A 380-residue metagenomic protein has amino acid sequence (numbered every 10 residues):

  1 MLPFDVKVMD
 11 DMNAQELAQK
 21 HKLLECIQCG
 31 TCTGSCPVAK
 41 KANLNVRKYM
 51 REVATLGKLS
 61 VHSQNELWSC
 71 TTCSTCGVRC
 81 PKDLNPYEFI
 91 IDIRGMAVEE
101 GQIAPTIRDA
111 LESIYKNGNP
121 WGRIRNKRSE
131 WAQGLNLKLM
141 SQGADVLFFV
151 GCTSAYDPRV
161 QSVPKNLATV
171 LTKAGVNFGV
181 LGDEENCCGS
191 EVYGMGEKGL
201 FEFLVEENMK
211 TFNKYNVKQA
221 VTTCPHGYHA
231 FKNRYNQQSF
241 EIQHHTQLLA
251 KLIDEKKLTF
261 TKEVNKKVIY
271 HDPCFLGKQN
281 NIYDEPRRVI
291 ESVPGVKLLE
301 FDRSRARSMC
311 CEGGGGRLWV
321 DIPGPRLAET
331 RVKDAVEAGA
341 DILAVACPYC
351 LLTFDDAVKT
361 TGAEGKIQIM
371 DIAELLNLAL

Functional and structural regions predicted by a protein language model:
M1-A18, A42-S60, D284-G295, G315-P325: Short, charged low-complexity linear segments at domain edges
M1-F4, L24-Y49, K278-N281: A broadly conserved sequence feature marking short terminus-proximal activation segments in nucleic acid-centric
A14, K20-L23, K40, M50-T223 (+1 more regions): Iron-sulfur-cluster electron-transfer modules
C26-T33, C73-C76, C274, E312-G314: Cysteine-cluster motifs in flexible loop/terminal segments that predominantly coordinate metals
W131-G143, D254-K262, K267, T330: Glycine-/acidic-rich phosphate or pyrophosphate-binding loops and their flanking alpha/beta elements
A155-H244, F275-S292, K297-L380: Cofactor-cradling patches in redox/metallo enzymes
Q243-L248, D254, L258-N280, S292: Catalytic cores of enzyme domains
